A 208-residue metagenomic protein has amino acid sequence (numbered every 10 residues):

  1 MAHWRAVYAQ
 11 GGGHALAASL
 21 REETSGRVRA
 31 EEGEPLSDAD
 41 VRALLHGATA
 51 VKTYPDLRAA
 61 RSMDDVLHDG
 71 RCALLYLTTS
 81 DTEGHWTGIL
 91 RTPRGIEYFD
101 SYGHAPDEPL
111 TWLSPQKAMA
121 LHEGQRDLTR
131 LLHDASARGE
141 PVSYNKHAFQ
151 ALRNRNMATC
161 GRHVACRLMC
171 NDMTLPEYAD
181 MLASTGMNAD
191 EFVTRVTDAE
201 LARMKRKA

Functional and structural regions predicted by a protein language model:
M1-I96: Cysteine protease catalytic domains with a Cys-His-Asp triad
D38, R42, D64, T129 (+4 more regions): Generic detector of well-ordered alpha-helical segments enriched in charged/polar residues, highlighting helical
L74-M169: Cysteine protease-like catalytic core of ubiquitin/ubiquitin-like
Y144-A208: Active-site or metal-binding loop neighborhoods of secreted/extracellular toxin and effector enzymes
